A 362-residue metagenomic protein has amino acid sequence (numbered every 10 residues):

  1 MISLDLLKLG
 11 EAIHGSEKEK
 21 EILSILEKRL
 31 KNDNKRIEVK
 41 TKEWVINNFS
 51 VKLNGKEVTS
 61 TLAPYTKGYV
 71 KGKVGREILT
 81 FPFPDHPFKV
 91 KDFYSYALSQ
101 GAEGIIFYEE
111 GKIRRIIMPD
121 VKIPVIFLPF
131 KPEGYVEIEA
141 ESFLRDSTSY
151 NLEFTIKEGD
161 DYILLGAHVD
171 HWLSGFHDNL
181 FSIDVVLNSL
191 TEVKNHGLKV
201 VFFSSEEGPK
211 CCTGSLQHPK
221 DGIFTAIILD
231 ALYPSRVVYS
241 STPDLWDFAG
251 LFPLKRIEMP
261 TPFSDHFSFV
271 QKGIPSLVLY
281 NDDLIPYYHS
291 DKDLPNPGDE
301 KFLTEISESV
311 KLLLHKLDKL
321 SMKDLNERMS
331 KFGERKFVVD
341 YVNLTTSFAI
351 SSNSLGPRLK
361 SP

Functional and structural regions predicted by a protein language model:
M1-E21, D33-K42, F107-D120, L229-A231 (+2 more regions): N-terminal capping segment at the start of a domain
L7-F88: Noncatalytic luminal/extracellular "stalk/propeptide" segments of secretory-pathway proteins
L9-K18, F81-F88, I123, D170-N179 (+2 more regions): Second-shell loop/turn segments in exported
I25-R29, E334-P362: Topogenic and prosegment regions of secretory-pathway hydrolases and membrane enzymes
L30-K31, T80-Y94, L98, F154 (+2 more regions): Alpha-helical metal-binding/catalytic segments enriched in His/Glu/Asp
N54-V74, E109-F176, N195-L198, P260: Soluble metallo-hydrolase cores and metallopeptidase-like ectodomains found primarily in the secretory/periplasmic
G104, M118, F224-T225, L232-T345: Active-site-adjacent substrate-binding region of metalloamidase/peptidase-like peptide-processing proteins
T148-N151, H171-E258, P262, H266: Acidic/histidine-rich catalytic neighborhood of metal-dependent amide-processing enzymes
